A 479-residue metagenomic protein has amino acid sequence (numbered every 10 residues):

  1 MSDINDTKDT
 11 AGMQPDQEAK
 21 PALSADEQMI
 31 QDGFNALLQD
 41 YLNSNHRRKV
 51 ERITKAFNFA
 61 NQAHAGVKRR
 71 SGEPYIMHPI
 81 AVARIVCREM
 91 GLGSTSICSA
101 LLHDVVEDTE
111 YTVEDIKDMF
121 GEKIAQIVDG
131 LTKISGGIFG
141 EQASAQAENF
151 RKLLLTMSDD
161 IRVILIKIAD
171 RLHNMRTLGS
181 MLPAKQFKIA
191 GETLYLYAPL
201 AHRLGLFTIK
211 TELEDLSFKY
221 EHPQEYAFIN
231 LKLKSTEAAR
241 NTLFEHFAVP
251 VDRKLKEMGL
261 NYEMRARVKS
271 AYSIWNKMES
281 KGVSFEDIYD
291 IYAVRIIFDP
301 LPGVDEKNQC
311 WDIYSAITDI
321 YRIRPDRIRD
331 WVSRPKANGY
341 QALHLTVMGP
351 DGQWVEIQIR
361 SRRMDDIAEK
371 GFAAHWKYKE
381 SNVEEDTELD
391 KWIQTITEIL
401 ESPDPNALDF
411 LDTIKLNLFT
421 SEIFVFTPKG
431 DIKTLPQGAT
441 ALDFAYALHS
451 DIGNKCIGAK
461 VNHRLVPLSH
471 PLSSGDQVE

Functional and structural regions predicted by a protein language model:
M1-A293, I297-V355, R360-L416, P428-D431 (+1 more regions): Active-site helical microenvironments for divalent-metal-assisted chemistry
K336, H449-I452: Short, surface-exposed loop/turn microsegments at beta-strand edges and helix-strand junctions
T397-L442, D451-N462, L472: Catalytic-site beta-strand/loop segments enriched in glycine and acidic/polar residues
G475-Q477: Loop/turn positions that initiate beta-strands
